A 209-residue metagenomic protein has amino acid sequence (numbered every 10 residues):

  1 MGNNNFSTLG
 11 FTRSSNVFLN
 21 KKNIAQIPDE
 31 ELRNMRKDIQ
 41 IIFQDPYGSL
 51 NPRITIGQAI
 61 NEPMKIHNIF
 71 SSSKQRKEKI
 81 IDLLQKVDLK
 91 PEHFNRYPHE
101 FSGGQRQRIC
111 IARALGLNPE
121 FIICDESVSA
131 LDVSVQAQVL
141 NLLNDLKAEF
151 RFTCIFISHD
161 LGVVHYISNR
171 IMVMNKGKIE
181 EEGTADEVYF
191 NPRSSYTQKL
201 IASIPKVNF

Functional and structural regions predicted by a protein language model:
N23, K74-E92, I201-A202: Conserved ABC ATPase "signature" region
I60, I111, V139: Hydrophobic anchor residue at the start of the ABC signature
Y97-F101, Q105: Conserved ABC ATPase signature
G116-E120: A short, proline-enriched helix->beta-strand linker immediately N-terminal to the Walker B motif in ABC-type P-loop
V164-Y166: A short, surface-exposed alpha-helical micro-motif characterized by mixed small hydrophobic and charged/polar residues
E182-G183, N191: ABC ATPase "signature
